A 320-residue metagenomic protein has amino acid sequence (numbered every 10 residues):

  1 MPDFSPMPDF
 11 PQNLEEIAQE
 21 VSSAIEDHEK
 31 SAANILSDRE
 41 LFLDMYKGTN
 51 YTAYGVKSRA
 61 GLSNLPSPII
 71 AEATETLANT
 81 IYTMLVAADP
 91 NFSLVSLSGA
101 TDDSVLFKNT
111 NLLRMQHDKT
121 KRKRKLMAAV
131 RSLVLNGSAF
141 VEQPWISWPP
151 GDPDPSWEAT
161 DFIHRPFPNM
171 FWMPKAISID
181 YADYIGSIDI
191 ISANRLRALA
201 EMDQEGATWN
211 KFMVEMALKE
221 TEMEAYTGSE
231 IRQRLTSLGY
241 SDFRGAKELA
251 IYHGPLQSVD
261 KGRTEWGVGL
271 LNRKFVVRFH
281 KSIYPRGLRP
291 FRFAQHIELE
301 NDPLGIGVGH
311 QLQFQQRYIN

Functional and structural regions predicted by a protein language model:
M1-N320: Extended alpha-helical, oligomerization-prone segments that build pores/tubes and scaffolds
